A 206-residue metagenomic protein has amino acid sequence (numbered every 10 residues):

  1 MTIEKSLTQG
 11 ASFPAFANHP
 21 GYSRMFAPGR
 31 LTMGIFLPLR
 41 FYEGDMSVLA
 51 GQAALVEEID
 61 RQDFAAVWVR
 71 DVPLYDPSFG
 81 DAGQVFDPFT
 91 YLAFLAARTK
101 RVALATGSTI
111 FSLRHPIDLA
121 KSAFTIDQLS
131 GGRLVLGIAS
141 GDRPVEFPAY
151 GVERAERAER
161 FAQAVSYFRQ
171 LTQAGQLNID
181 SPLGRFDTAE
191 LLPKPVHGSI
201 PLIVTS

Functional and structural regions predicted by a protein language model:
T2-R98, K194-L202: N-terminal beta1-alpha1-beta2 module of alpha/beta enzyme domains
E4-G29, F79, S112-S206: Internal, glycine-rich beta/alpha segment that forms the wall or movable "lid" of small-molecule/cofactor binding
L37-P38, P77-S78, A105-S108, Y150-G151: A short, mixed-charge helix-start or loop-turn motif at secondary-structure junctions
P38-Y42, V72, T109-F111, A139-R143: Active-site beta-loop-alpha junctions enriched in small/polar residues
S47, R101, E153-E156: Alpha-helical structural elements of signaling/regulatory helical domains
D63, K100, S130-G132: Active-site-proximal glycine-rich helix-loop-beta segment
V67, L104, L134-L136: Hydrophobic residues within beta-strands of alpha/beta enzymes
A82-A105, R160-Y167, L171: Alpha-helix-loop-beta-strand connector modules within alpha/beta enzyme cores
